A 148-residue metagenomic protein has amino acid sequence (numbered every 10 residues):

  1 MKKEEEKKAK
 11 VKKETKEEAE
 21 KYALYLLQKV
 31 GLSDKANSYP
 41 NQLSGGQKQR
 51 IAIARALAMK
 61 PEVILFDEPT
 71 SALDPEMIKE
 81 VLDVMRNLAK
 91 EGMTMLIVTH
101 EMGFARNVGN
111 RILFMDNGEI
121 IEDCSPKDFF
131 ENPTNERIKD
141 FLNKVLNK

Functional and structural regions predicted by a protein language model:
Y39-L43, Q47: Conserved ABC ATPase signature
I53: Hydrophobic anchor residue at the start of the ABC signature
A58-E62: A short, proline-enriched helix->beta-strand linker immediately N-terminal to the Walker B motif in ABC-type P-loop
I64-D67: Catalytic Walker B motif of ABC-type/P-loop ATPase nucleotide-binding domains
T99-H100: H-loop/switch region of ABC-family ATPase nucleotide-binding domains
A105-N107: A short, surface-exposed alpha-helical micro-motif characterized by mixed small hydrophobic and charged/polar residues
